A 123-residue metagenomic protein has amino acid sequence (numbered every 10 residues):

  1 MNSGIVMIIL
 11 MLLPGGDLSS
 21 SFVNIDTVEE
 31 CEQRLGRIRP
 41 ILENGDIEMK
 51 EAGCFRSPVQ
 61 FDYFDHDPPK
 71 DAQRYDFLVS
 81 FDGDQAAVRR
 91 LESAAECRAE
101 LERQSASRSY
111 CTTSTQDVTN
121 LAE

Functional and structural regions predicted by a protein language model:
M1-S19, P40: Short aromatic-glycine-(Arg/Gly/Cys) micro-motifs in beta-strand/loop hairpins
G4, G15-G16, G36, G45 (+2 more regions): Residue-identity detector for glycine
D17-E30, A87-R89: A short, exposed loop/beta-hairpin motif centered on an aromatic-Gly-Thr core
I41-E100, Q104-E123: Short, mixed-charge low-complexity intrinsically disordered segments
